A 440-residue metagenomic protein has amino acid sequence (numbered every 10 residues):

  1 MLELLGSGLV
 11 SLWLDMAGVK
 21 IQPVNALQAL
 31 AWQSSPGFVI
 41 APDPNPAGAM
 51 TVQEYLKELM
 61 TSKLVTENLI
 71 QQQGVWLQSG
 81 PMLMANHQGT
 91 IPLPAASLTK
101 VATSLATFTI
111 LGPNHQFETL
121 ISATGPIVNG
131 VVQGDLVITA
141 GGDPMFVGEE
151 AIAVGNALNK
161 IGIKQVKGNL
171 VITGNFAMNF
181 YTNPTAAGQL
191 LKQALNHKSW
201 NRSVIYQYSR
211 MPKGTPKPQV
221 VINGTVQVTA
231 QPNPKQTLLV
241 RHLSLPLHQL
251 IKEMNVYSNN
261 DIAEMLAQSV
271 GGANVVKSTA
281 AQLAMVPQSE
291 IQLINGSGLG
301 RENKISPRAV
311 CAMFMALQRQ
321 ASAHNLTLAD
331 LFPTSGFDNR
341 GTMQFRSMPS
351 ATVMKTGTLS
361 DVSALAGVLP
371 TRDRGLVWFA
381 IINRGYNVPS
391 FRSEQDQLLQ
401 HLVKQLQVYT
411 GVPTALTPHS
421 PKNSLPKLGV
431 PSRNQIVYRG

Functional and structural regions predicted by a protein language model:
M1-P23: Gram-negative bacterial Sec-dependent N-terminal signal peptides
K20-G80, M84-P92, G155-K160: Beta-lactamase-like hydrolase cores
F38-A49, N86-A95, L136-M145, K235-R241 (+5 more regions): Second-shell loop/turn segments in exported
N86, V270-G440: Small-residue-rich helix-loop
A95-N114, L170, M254, F379: Active-site SXXK
T109-T124, H324-A329: Short, well-structured active-site flanking segments
T124-N175: Active-site-adjacent, His/Asp/Glu-enriched structural segments that form or flank metal-binding and acid/base networks
F176-L331, D338: A small/polar active-site loop signature that marks catalytic segments
